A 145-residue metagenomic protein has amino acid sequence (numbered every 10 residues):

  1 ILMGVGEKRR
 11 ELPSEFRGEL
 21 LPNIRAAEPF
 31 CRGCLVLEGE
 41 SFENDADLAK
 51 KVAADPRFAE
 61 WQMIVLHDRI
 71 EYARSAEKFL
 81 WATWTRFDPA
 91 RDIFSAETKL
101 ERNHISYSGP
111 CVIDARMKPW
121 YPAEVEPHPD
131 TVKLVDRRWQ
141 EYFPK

Functional and structural regions predicted by a protein language model:
I1-K145: Charged, compositionally biased interaction regions
